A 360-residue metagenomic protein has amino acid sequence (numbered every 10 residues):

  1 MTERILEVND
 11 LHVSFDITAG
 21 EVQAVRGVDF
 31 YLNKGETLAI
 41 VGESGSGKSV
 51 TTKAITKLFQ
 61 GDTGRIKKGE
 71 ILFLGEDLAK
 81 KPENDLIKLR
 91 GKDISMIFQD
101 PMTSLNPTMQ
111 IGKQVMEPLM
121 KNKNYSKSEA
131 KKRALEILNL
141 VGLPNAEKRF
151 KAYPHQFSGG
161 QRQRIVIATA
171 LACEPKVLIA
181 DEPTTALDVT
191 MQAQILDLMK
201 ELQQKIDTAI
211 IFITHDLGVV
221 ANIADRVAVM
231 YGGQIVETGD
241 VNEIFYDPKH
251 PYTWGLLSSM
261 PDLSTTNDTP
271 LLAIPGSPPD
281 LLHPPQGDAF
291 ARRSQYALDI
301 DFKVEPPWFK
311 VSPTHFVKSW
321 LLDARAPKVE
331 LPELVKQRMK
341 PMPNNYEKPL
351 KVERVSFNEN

Functional and structural regions predicted by a protein language model:
G64, L78-S95, K121, E243-P248 (+1 more regions): ABC ATPase NBD coupling module
I66-D77: Conserved ABC transporter NBD signature motif
D77, E129-K148: Conserved ABC ATPase "signature" region
A172-K176: A short, proline-enriched helix->beta-strand linker immediately N-terminal to the Walker B motif in ABC-type P-loop
I179, P183, L187, M191-T269: P-loop NTP-binding/switch modules centered on Walker-like glycine-rich loops
D240-V355: Charged, flexible cofactor/metal-binding loops and thiol motifs
